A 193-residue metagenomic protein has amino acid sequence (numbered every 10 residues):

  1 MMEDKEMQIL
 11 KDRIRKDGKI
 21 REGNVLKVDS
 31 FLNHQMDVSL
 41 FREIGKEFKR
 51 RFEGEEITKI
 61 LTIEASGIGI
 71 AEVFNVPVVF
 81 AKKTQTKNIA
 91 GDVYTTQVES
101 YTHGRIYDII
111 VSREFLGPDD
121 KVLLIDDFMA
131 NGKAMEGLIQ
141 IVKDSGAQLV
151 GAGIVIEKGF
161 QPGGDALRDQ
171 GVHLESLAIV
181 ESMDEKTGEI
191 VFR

Functional and structural regions predicted by a protein language model:
M2-I57: Active-site-facing substrate-recognition patch
I57-E64: Short glycine-rich phosphate-binding loop at a beta-alpha junction
T58, D120, V150: Conserved acidic residues
G69-N75: Short Gly/Thr/Asp-enriched flexible loops that form oxyanion-binding sites at enzyme active sites
V76-V122, G188-F192: Short, glycine/charge-rich flexible loops or terminal/linker lids adjacent to PRPP-binding catalytic cores
P118, D126-D144: Active-site/ligand-binding-proximal alpha/beta "capping" segment
I139-R193: PRPP-dependent phosphoribosyltransferase catalytic core
